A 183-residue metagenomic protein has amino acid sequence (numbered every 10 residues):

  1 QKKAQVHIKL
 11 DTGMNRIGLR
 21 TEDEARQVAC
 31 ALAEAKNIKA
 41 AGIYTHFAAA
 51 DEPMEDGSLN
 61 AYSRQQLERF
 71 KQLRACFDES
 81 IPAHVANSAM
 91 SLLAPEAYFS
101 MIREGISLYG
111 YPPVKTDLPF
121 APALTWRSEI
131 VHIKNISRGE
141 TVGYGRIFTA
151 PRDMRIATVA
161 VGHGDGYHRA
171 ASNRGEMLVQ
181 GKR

Functional and structural regions predicted by a protein language model:
K2-Q5, L10-E129, I136-S137: Active-site loop/helix belt of alpha/beta enzymes
R127-N173: Functionally critical, mid-to-C-terminal surface segments that flank or help form catalytic/ligand
G175-M177: Short beta-strand elements bearing conserved aromatic residues within extracellular beta-rich modules
V179-K182: Helical hairpin unit composed of two closely spaced alpha helices linked by a short loop
